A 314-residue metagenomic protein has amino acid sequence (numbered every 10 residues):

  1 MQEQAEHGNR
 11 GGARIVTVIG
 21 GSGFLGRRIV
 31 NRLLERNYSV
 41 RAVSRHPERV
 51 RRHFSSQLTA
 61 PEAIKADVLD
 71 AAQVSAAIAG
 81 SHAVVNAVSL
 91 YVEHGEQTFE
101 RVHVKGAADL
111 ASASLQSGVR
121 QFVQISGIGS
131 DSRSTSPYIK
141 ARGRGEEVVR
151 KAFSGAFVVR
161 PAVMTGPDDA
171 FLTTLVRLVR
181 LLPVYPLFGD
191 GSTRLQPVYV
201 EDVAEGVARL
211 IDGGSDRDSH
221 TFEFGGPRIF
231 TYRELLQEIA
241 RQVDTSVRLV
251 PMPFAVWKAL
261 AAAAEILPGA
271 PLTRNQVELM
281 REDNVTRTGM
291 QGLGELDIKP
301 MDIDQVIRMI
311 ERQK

Functional and structural regions predicted by a protein language model:
Q2-R10, R209-T273, T286-K314: Mid/C-terminal beta-alpha module of Rossmann-like enzyme folds, strongest in SDR-family dehydrogenases/epimerases
R10-R36: N-terminal Rossmann NAD(P)H-binding glycine-rich loop of SDR-like oxidoreductase domains
A13, R36, V50-H53, S132-T245: Oxidoreductase cofactor-interface core, primarily capturing Rossmann-like NAD(P)-dependent enzymes
I19, V43, A87-V88, F122-I128 (+1 more regions): SDR active-site strand-loop-helix element
G26-R28, V104, G143: Residues forming the Rossmann-fold NAD(P)(H) cofactor-binding site
Y38-H46: Conserved glycine-rich Rossmann-like NAD(P)H-binding loop of the short-chain dehydrogenase/reductase
E48, R52-D109, A113-Q116, I128-S132: NAD(P)H-binding glycine-rich loop region in Rossmannoid oxidoreductase-like domains and their noncatalytic homologs
D70, G106-D109, Q121, R144-G145 (+1 more regions): Conserved cofactor-binding/catalytic machinery of classical short-chain dehydrogenase/reductase
